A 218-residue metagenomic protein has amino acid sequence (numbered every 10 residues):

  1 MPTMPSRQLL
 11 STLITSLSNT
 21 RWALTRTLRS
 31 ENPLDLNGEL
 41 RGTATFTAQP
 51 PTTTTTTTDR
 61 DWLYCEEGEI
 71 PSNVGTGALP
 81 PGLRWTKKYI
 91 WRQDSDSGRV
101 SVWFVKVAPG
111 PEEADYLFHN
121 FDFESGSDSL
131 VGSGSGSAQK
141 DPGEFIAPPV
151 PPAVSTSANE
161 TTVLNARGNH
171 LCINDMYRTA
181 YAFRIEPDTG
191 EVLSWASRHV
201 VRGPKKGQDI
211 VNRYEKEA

Functional and structural regions predicted by a protein language model:
P2-A218: Soluble ligand-binding/transfer domains with enclosed cavities or grooves
